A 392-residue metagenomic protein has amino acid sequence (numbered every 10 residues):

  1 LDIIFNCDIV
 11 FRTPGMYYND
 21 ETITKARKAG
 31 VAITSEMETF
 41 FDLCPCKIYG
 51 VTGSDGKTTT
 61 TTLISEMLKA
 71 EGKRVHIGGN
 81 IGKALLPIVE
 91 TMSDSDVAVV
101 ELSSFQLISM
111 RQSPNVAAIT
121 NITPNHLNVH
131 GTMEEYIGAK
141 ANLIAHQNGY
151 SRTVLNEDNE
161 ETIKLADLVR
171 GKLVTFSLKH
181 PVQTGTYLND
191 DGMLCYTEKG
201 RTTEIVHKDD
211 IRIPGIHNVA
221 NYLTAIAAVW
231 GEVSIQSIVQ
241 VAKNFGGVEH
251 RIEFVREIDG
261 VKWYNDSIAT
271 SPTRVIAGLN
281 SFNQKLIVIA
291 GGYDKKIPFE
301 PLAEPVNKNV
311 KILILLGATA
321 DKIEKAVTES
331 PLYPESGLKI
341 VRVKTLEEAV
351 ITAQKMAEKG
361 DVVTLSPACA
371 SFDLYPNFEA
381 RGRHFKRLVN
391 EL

Functional and structural regions predicted by a protein language model:
D2-F5, P14-E157, E161-K172, K355 (+1 more regions): Phosphate-binding loop of NTP-binding sites
V10, V51, N80, T120 (+10 more regions): Residue-level signal for inorganic ion chemistry
T34-T39, R170-N189, V239-K243, E253 (+2 more regions): Beta-strand->loop->alpha-helix junctions that form or flank phosphate-binding loops in nucleotide-handling enzymes
M110-S113, L143-Y150, A166-V169, S281-N283 (+2 more regions): Short, conserved loop/helix-junction motifs that constitute active-site signature segments in enzyme catalytic cores
T153-E157, I289-A290, N309-A318: Short internal beta-strands
K208-K311: Nucleotide phosphate-binding/pyrophosphate-handling subdomain across enzymes that bind or process nucleotide phosphates
L302-G360: C-terminal helical cap/extension that packs against the catalytic core of soluble nucleotide-cofactor enzymes
P367-L392: Glycine/aspartate-rich loop-and-adjacent alpha/beta segment that forms the canonical ThDP
